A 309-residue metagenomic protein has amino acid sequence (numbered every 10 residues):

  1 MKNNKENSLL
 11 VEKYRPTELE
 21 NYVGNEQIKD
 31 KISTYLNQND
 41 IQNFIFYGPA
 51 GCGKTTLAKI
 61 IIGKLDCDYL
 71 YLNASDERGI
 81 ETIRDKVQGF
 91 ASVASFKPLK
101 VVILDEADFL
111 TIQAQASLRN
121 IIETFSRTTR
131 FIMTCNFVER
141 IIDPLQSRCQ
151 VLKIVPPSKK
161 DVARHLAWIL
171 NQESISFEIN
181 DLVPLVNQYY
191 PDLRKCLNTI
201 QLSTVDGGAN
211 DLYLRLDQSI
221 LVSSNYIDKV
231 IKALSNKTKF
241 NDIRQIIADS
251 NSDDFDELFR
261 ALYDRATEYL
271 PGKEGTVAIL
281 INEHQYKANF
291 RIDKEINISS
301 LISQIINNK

Functional and structural regions predicted by a protein language model:
M1-V155, K160-D161, N171, P184 (+3 more regions): P-loop/Walker A NTP-binding region and its immediately flanking N-terminal helices in P-loop NTPase folds
Y14, F177-N180, L221-K229, T238: Alpha-helix N-cap/N′ positions at the starts of helices
G79-E81, P191-R194: Conserved GTPase G-domain signal focused on the G5
V102, V183-Q188, R194-D206, I231-K232 (+2 more regions): C-terminal helical "lid" of AAA+/P-loop NTPase domains
H165, S176-Q188, L212-Y213, N225-Y226: Short conserved motifs of the RecA-like P-loop NTPase core
I175-I179, L193-L197, G207-L214, F240-D242: Short, structured loop/turn "capping" segments at alpha-beta junctions
G208-S235: Loop-to-helix "switch" segment enriched in basic and acidic residues adjacent to catalytic/ligand pockets
K229-K309: Helix-rich C-terminal "collar"/helical-bundle subdomain used as an assembly and partner-interaction module in RFC-like
